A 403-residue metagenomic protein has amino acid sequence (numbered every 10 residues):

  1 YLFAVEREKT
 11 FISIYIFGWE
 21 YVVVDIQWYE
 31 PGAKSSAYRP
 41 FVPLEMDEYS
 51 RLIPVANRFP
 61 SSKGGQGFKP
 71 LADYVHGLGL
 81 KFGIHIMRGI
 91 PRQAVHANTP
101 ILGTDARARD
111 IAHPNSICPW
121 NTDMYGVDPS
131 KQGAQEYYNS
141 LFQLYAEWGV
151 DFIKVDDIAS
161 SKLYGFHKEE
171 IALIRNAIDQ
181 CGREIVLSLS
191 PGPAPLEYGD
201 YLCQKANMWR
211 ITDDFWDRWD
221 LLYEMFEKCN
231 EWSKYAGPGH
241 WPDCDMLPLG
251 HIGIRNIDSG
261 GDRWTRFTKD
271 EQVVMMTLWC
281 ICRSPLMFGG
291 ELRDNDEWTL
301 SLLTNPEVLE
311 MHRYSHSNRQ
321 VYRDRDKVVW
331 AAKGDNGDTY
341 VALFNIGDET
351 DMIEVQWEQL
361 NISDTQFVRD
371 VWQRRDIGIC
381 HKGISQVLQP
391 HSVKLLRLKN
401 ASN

Functional and structural regions predicted by a protein language model:
I12-S161: Aromatic-lined carbohydrate-binding/catalytic grooves of carbohydrate-active enzymes
V22, V75, L187, I281 (+2 more regions): Conserved, mostly hydrophobic/aromatic
L80-V95, S160, R175, D179-Y198: Aromatic-lined carbohydrate-recognition surfaces of secreted/lumenal glycan-active proteins
D110-S116, N121, P129-S130, E136 (+2 more regions): Glycan-recognition surfaces
V273, W279-C282, M287-G289, R323-I362: Carbohydrate-binding surface patches
V274-Y322: Catalytic cores of secreted or luminal carbohydrate-active enzymes
E358-Q373: Solvent-exposed beta-hairpin/edge-strand motifs
I379-N403: C-terminal beta-strand-rich structural cap/linker in extracellular carbohydrate-active enzymes
